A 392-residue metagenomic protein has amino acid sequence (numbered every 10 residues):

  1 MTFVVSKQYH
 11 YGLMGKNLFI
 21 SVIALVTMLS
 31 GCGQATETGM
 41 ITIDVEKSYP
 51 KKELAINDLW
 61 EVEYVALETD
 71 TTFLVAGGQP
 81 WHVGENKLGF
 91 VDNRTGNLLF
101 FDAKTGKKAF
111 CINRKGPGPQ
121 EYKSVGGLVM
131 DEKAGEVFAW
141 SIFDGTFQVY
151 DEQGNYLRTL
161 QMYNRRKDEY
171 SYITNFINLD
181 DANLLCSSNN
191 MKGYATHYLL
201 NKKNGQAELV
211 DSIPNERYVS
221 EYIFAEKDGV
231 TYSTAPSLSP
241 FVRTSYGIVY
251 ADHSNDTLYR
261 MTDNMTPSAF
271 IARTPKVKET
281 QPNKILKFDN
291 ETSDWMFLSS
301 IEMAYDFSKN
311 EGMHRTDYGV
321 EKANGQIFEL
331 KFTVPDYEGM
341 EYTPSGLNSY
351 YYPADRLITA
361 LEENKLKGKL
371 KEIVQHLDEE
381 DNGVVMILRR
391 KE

Functional and structural regions predicted by a protein language model:
L29-G31: C-terminal motif of bacterial Sec signal peptides marking the signal peptidase cleavage site
T36-V65: Blade/loop signatures of beta-propeller domains
T42-D44, N86-N93, G135-S141, D181-K192 (+4 more regions): Short beta-strand elements that form the blades of beta-propeller/WD-repeat-like and other beta-sheet-rich scaffold
V62-G96: Beta-strand-rich domains and repeat architectures in extracellular enzymes and scaffolds, especially beta-propellers
T69-T72, K107-A134, S141-I142, N164-R166: Blade-loop segments of beta-propeller domains
G78-H82, G126-K133, T174-D181, F224-S245 (+2 more regions): Structural signature of eukaryotic scaffold interfaces centered on beta-propeller domains
I142-T196, V210-I223: Asp-box/WD-like beta-propeller blade repeats and closely related beta-sheet repeat scaffolds
S268-F288, Y318-N348, Y352, I358: Conserved blade-ending motifs and adjacent loop-strand segments that build the rim/top face of beta-propeller domains
